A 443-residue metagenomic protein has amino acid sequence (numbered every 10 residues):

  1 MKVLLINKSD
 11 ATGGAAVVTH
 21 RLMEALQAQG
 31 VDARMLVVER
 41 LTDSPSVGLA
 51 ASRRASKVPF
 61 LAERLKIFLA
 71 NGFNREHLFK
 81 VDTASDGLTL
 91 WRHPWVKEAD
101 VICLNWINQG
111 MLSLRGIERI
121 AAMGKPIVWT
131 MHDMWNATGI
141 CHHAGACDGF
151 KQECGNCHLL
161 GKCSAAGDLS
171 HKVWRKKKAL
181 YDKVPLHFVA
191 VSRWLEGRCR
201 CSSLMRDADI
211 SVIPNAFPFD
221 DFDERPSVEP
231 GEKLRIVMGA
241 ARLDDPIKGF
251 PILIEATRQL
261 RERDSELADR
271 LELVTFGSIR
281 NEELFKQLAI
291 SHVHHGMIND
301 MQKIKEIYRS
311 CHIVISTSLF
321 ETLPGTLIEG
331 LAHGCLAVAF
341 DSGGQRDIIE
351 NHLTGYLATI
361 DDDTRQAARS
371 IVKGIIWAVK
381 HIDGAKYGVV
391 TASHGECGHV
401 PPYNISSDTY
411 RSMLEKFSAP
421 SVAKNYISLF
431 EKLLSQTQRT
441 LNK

Functional and structural regions predicted by a protein language model:
T138-H142, S164-D209, F217-D221: A short, active-site helix/loop in glycosyltransferases that binds the activated sugar's phosphate group
R200-C201, A216-E232, L284-F285: Acidic anion/phosphate-binding donor-loop and adjacent secondary structure in glycosyltransferase catalytic cores
V228-R258: Conserved donor-binding/catalytic core segment of Leloir-type glycosyltransferases
L267-R270, G277-Q302: Nucleotide-activated donor-binding/catalytic signature segment of Leloir-type glycosyltransferases, i.e., the conserved
E306-C311: Short alpha-helical donor nucleotide-sugar binding micro-motif in glycosyltransferases
L319: Aromatic "clamp/platform" in nucleotide-sugar-dependent glycosyltransferases that forms part of the donor/acceptor
L336-A339, I349: Short hydrophobic beta-strand element within catalytic cores of glycosyltransferases and related nucleotide-activated
R346-W377, I382, G388: Change "using UDP/GDP/dTDP sugars" to "using nucleotide sugars
